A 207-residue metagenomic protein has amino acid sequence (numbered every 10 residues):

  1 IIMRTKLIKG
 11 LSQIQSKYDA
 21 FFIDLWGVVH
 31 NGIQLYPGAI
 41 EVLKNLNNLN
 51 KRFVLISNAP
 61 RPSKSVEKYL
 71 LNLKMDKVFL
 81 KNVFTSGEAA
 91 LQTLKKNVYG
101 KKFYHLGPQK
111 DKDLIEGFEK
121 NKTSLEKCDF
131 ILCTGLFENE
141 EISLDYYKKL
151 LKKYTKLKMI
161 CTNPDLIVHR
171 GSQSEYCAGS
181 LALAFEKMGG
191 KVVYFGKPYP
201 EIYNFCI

Functional and structural regions predicted by a protein language model:
I2-I207: HAD-like aspartate-dependent phosphatase fold
